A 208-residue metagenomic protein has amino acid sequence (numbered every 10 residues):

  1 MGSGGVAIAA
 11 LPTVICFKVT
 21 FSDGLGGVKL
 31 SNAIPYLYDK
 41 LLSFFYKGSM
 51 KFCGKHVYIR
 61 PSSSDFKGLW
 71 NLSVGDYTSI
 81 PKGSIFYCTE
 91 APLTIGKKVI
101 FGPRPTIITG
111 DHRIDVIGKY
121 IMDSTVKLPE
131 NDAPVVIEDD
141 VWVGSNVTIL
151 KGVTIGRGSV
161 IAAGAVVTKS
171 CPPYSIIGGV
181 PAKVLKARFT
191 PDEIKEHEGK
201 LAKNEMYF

Functional and structural regions predicted by a protein language model:
M1-S49, G54-H56, K98, R104 (+6 more regions): Terminal amphipathic alpha-helical/low-complexity segments used for targeting or macromolecular assembly
L41, S62-V74, S79-K151, V180 (+1 more regions): Flexible, glycine/small-residue-enriched loop-and-beta-strand segment within the central core of proteins
G48, V166-V167: Structural motif
I59: Conserved short histidine dyad/triad with adjacent acidic residue
V153, A165, C171, V180: Short beta-to-alpha loop/turn elements within the nucleotide-binding domains of ABC transporters
I161: Binuclear metal-ion centers of metallo-dependent hydrolases, dominated by the metallo-beta-lactamase
